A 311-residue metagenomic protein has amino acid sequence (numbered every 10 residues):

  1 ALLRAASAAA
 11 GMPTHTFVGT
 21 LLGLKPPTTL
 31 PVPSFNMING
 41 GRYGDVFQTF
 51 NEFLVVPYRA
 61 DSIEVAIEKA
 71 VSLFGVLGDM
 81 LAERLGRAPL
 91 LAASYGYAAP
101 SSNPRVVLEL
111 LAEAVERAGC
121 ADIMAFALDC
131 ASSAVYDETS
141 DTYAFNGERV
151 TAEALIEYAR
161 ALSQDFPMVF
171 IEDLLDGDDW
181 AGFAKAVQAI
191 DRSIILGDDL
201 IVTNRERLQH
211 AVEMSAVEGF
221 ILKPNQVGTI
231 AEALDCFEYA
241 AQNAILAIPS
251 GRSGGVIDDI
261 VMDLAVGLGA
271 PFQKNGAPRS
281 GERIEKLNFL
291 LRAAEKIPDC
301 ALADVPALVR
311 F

Functional and structural regions predicted by a protein language model:
A1-F35, N39: Hydrophobic alpha-helical hairpins/lids featuring a short glycine-rich hinge
R4, A8, T16, V32 (+5 more regions): Residues on a specific face of well-ordered alpha-helices
A6-S7, L81, V115, A240: Hydrophobic pocket-lining residues that define ligand/cofactor binding sites across diverse proteins
S7, N36-M37, A92, P224 (+1 more regions): Short glycine- and Lys/Arg-enriched binding-loop motifs that mark or flank ligand-binding interfaces
M12, R42, Y97, G255: Gly/Ser/Thr-rich helix-start
T16-F17, L21, S94-G96, V256-I257: Short, conserved loop-to-beta-strand elements that form functional interface hotspots
G23, T28-Y95: Mobile "lid/hinge" segments at catalytic clefts and subdomain interfaces of large enzymes
G86-A88, A98-F311: Catalytic core of soluble alpha/beta enzymes
